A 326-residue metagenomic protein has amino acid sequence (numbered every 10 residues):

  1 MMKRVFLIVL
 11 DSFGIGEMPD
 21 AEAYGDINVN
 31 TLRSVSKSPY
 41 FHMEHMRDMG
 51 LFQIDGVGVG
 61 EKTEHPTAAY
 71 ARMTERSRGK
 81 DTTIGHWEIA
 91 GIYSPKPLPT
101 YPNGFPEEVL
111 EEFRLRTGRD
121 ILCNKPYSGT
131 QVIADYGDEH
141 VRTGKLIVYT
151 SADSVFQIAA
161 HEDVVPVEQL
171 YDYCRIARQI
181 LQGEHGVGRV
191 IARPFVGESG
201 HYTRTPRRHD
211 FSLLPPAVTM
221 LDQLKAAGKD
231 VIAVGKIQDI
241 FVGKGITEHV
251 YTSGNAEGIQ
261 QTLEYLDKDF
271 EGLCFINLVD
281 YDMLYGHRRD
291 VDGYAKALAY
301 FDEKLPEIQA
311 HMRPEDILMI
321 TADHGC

Functional and structural regions predicted by a protein language model:
M1-M2, Y136-D138, C174-L181, T219-A226 (+2 more regions): Short amphipathic alpha-helices and their capping/turn segments at secondary-structure boundaries
K3-F6, L146-V148, E271-I276, D316-L318: Generic beta-sheet signal
F6-I15, A297-C326: Metal-dependent active-site segment of extracytoplasmic phospho-/sulfohydrolases and closely related
S12-H161, V165-E168, R193, H201: Active-site nucleophile/metal-coordination loop of metallo-enzymes that catalyze phosphate/sulfate and related
S151-H161, F241-K244, K268-K304: Active-site His/acidic residue clusters
A160-H161, E168-G235: Extended, H/D-rich, highly charged conserved domains that either
D163, T205-P215, G245-A256, H287-A297: Glycine-rich tight-turn/loop motif centered on a GG-T
A233-T262: Functional beta-strand-loop-alpha-helix junction segments that form "active/interaction loops" within catalytic
